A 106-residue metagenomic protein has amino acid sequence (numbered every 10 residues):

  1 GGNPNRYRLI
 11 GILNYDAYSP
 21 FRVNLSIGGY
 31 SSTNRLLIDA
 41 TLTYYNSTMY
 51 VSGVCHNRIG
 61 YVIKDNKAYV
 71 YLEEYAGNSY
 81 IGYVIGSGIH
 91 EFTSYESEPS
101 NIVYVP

Functional and structural regions predicted by a protein language model:
G1-P106: A structural signal for beta-rich interaction modules in eukaryotic proteins
